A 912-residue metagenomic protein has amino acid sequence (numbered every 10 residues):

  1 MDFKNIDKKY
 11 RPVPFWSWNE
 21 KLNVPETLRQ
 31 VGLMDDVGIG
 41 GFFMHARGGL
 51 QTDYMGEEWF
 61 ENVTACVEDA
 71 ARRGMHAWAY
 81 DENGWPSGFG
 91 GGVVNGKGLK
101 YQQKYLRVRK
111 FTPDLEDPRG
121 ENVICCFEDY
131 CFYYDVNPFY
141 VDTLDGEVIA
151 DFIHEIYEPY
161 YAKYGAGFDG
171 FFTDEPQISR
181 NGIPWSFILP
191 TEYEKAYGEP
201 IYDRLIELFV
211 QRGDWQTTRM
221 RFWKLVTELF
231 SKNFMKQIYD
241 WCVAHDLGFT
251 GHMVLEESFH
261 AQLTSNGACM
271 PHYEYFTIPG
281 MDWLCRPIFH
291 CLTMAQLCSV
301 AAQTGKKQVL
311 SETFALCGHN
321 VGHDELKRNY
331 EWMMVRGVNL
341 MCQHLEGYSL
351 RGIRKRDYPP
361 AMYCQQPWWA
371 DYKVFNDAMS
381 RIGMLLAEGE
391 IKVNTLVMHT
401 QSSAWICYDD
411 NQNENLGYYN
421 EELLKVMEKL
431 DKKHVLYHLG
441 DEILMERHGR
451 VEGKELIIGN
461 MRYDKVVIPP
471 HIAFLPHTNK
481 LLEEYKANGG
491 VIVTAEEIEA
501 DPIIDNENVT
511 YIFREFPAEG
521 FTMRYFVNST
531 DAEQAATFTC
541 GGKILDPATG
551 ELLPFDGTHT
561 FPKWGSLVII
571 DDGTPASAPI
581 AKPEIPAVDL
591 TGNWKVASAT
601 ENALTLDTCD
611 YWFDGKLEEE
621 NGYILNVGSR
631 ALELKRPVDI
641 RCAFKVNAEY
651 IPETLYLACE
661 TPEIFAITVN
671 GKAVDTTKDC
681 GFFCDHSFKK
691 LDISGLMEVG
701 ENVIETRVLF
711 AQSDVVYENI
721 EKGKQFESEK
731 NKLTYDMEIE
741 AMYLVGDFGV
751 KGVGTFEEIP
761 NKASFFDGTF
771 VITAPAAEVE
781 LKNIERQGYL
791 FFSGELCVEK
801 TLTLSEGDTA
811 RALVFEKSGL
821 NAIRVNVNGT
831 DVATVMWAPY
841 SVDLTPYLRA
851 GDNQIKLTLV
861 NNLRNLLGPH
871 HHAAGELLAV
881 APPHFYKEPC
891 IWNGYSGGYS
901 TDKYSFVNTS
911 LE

Functional and structural regions predicted by a protein language model:
I6-V13, K21-R29, G40-R47, Y54-W85 (+13 more regions): Carbohydrate-binding surfaces of carbohydrate-active enzymes
S87-G165, C659: Catalytic and substrate-binding clefts that recognize carbohydrates or anionic sugar/phosphate headgroups
D114, Y735, E740-M742, I759-D767 (+1 more regions): Core domains of carbohydrate- and sulfate-ester-processing enzymes
L189, E721-F726, H872-L877: Flexible, surface-exposed loop regions and adjacent strand-edge segments of Gram-negative outer-membrane beta-barrel
E660-P662, E816-S818, V860: Solvent-exposed strand-to-loop "edge" motifs in beta-rich extracellular domains
L709-Y717, V860-G868: Short acidic/polar inter-strand loop motif in beta-rich domains
K817-R824, D831-S841: Active-site-proximal, structured, solvent-exposed surfaces of multi-pass membrane proteins that position macromolecular
